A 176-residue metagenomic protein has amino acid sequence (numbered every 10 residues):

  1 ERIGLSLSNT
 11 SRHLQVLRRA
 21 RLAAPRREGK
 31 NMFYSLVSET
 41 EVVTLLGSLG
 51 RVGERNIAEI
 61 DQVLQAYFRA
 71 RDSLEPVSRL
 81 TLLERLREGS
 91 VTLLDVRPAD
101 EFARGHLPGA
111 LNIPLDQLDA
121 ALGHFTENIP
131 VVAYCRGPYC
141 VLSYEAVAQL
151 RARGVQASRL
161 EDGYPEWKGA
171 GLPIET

Functional and structural regions predicted by a protein language model:
E1, R12, R18-R19: Alpha-helical residues within the helix-turn-helix
E1-S8, M32-T40: N-terminal helix-turn-helix DNA-binding core of bacterial DNA-binding proteins
R2, L22, F125-K168: Catalytic cysteine-centered active loop of the rhodanese-like fold, especially the PTP/DSP P-loop
L14-Q15, Y164: Short, hydrophobic-biased segments on the C-terminal half of alpha helices that form "recognition helices"
R18-E28: Beta-hairpin "wing" of winged helix-turn-helix
P25, I174-E175: Short beta-strand "wing" residues that participate in macromolecule-binding interfaces
V43-E88, D95: Amphipathic alpha-helical dimerization/coiled-coil segments that flank or bridge DNA-binding/regulatory modules
S78-E145: Positively charged, proline/Ser/Thr-rich regional signature most characteristic of the Rhodanese/CDC25-like
